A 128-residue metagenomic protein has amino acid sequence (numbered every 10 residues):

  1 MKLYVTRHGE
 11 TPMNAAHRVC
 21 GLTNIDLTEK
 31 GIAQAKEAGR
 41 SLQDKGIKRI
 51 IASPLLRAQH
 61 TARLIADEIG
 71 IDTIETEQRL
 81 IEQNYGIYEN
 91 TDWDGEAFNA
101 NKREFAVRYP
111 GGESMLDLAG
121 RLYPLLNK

Functional and structural regions predicted by a protein language model:
M1-Y4, R49: Extreme N-terminal starter segment of soluble prokaryotic enzymes
L3, A15, I25, L80 (+1 more regions): N-terminal hydrophobic or amphipathic segments with adjacent small-residue motifs that include Sec signal peptides
V5-G9: Histidine-centered catalytic micro-motifs
E10-D72, E113, D117: Active-site-proximal alpha-helix that buttresses catalytic centers in soluble enzyme cores
M13, V19, I47, I51 (+3 more regions): Broad hydrophobic/π-residue packing in well-ordered secondary structure
S41, P124-K128: A generic secondary-structure signal
E68-Y123: Phosphate-handling substructures
